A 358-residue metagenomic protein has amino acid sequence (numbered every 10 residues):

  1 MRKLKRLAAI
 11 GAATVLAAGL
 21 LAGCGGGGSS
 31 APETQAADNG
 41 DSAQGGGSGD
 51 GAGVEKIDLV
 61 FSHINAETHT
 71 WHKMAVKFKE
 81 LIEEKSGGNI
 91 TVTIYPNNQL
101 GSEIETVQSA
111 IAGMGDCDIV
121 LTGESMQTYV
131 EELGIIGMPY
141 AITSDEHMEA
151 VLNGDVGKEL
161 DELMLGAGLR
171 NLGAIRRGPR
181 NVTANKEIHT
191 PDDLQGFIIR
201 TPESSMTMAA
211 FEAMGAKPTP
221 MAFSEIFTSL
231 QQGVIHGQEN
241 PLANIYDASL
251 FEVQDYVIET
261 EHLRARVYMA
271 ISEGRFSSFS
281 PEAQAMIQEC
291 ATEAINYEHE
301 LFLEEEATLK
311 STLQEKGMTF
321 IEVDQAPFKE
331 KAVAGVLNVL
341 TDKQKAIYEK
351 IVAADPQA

Functional and structural regions predicted by a protein language model:
M1-G11: Bacterial Sec-dependent N-terminal signal peptides
G11-A18: Alpha-helical transmembrane segments
V15, D38-N39: Short stretches within intrinsically disordered, low-complexity N-terminal or propeptide regions
G19-G23: C-terminal motif of bacterial Sec signal peptides marking the signal peptidase cleavage site
G25-E33, A37, G46-H147, V156 (+1 more regions): N-terminal secretory/targeting leader peptides
S42-A43: Polyampholytic low-complexity alpha-helical segments
L160-E162: Glycine-centered hinge/linker elements that transmit conformational signals in sensory and ligand-binding systems
